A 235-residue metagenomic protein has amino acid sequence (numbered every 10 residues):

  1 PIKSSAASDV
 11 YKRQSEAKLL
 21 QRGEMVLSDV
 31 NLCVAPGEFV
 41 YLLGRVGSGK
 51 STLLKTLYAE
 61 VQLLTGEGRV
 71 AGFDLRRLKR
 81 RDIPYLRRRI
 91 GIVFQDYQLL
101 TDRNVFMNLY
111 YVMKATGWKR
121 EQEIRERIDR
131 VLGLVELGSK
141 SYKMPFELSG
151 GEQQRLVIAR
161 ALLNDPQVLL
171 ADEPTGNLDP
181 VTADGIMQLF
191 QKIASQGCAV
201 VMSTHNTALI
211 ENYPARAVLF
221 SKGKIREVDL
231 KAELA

Functional and structural regions predicted by a protein language model:
P1-Y11: Single conserved hydrophobic/aromatic residue that forms the stacking wall/gate of nucleotide- or nucleobase-binding
Y58: Helix-to-loop junction immediately C-terminal to a conserved catalytic motif
G66-D74: Conserved ABC transporter NBD signature motif
R103-Y111: Short coil-to-helix segment of the ABC ATPase nucleotide-binding domain corresponding to the Q-loop/switch region
M144-L148, E152-Q154: Conserved ABC ATPase signature
L163-Q167: A short, proline-enriched helix->beta-strand linker immediately N-terminal to the Walker B motif in ABC-type P-loop
L169-D172: Catalytic Walker B motif of ABC-type/P-loop ATPase nucleotide-binding domains
